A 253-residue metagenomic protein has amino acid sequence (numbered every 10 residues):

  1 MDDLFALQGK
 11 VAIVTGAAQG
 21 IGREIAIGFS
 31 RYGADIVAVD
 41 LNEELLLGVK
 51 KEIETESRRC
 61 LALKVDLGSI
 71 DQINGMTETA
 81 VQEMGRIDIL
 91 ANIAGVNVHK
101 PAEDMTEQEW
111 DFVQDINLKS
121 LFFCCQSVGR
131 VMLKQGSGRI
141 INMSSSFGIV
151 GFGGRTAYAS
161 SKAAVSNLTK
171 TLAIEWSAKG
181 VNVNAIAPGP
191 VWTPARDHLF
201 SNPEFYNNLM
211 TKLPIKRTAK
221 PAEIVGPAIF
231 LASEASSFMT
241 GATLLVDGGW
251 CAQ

Functional and structural regions predicted by a protein language model:
D2, M105, G151-A159, T171 (+1 more regions): Active-site loop-to-helix junction immediately N-terminal to the catalytic Tyr of the SDR YXXXK motif in Rossmann-fold
A6-V37: Canonical Rossmann dinucleotide-binding motif of NAD(H)/NADP(H)-dependent dehydrogenases/reductases, specifically
M84, S137, R217-V246, C251-A252: C-terminal substrate-recognition "lid" of short-chain dehydrogenase/reductases
P101-A102, T106-Q114, L209: Substrate-binding pocket helix/loop in short-chain dehydrogenase/reductase
C125, S161, T169: Active-site helix of classical SDR
R130, I174-A178, S237: Alpha-helical segment proximal to the catalytic Tyr-Lys
S145: Residue(s) in the substrate-gating loop at a strand-loop-helix junction that position the organic substrate next
